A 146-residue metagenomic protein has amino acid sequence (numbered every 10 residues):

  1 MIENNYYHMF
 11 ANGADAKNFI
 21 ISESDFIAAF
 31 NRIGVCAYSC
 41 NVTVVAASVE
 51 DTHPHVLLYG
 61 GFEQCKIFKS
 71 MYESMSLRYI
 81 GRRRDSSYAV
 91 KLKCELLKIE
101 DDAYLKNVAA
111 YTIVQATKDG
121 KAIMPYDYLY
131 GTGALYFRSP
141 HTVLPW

Functional and structural regions predicted by a protein language model:
M1-T52, Y59-W146: Short Pro-Cys-Gly-centered "Cys-loop" motif that presents a nucleophilic cysteine in a tight turn
